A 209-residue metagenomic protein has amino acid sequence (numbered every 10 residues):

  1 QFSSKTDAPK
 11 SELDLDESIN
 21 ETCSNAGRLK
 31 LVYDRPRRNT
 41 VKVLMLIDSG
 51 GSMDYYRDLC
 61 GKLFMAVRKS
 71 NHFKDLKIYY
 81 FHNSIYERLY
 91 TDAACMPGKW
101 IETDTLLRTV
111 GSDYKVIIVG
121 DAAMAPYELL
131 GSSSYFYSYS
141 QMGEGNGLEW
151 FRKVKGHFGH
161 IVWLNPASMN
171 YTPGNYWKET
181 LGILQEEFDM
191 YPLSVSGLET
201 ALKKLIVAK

Functional and structural regions predicted by a protein language model:
Q1-V43: Acidic/polar low-complexity segments with low predicted structural confidence
S3-S4, L63-N71, W150-K155: Hydrophobic, Leu/Ile/Phe/Ala-enriched alpha-helical segments that form helix-helix packing faces
P36-Y56, G61-L63, D121: MIDAS-like acidic motif and immediate structural context at the N-terminus of von Willebrand factor A/I domains
V41, F73-L76, S112-K115, H157-H160: Short glycine-/polar-rich loops that comprise or flank the Walker A/P-loop and associated switch/sensor motifs
I47, Y80, G120, L164-A167: Short beta-strand/turn micro-motifs composed of small residues that flank or help shape donor/cofactor-binding pockets
G50-Y79, Y86, G143-E144: …and closely analogous acidic/polar surface helices at protein-protein or active-site interfaces in A-domain-like
L76-L129, L148: Von Willebrand factor
S112, A122, P126-K209: Von Willebrand factor type A / integrin I
